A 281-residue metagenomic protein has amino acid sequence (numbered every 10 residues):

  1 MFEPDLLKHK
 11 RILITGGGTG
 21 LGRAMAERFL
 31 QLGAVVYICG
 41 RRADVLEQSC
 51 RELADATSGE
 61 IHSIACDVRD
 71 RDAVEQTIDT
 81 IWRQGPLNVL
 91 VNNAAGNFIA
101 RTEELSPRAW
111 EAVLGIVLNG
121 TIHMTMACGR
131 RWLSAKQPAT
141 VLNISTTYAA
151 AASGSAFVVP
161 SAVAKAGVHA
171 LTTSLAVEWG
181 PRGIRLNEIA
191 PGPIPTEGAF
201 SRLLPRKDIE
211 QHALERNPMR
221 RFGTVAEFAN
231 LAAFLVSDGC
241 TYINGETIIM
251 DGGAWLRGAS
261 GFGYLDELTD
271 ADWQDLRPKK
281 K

Functional and structural regions predicted by a protein language model:
F2-P4, N244-K281: Short C-terminal tail/terminal secondary-structure segment of NAD(P)H-dependent dehydrogenase/reductase domains
R11, G16-G20: Conserved glycine-rich cofactor-binding loop
A65-Q76, P107, A226: The beta1-alpha1 cofactor-binding region of Rossmann-like NAD(H)/NADP(H)-dependent oxidoreductases
V91, G180, R185, I243-G245: Short, small/polar-rich loop/turn modules that mediate ligand/substrate recognition or access, typified
R101-T102, S106-L114, A213: Substrate-binding pocket helix/loop in short-chain dehydrogenase/reductase
L133, L142-G167, T172-P181, P193-I194: Catalytic loop of short-chain dehydrogenase/reductase
E188, D208-I243, M250-G252, R277-K281: C-terminal helical subdomain
